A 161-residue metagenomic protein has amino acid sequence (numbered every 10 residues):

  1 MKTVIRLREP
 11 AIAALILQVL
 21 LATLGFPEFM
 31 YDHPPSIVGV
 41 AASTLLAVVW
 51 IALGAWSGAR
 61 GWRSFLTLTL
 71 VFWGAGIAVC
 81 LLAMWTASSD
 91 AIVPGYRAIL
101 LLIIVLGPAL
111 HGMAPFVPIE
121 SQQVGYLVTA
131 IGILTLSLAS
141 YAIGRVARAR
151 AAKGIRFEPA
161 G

Functional and structural regions predicted by a protein language model:
M1-T3, R150-G161: Short, charged juxtamembrane terminal tails flanking transmembrane helices
M1-W50: Transmembrane alpha-helical insertion/packing segments
A22-P34, L81-D90, V117: Juxtamembrane "helix-exit" motif on the non-cytosolic side of transmembrane helices
A42-T69: Canonical alpha-helical transmembrane segments
V49-G54, G125-A152: Transmembrane alpha-helical segments in integral membrane proteins
L68-G95: Hydrophobic alpha-helical membrane-insertion segments
D90-V117: Membrane-interfacial helical/loop segments at transmembrane boundaries in membrane proteins
G107-L136: Hydrophobic alpha-helical transmembrane segments
